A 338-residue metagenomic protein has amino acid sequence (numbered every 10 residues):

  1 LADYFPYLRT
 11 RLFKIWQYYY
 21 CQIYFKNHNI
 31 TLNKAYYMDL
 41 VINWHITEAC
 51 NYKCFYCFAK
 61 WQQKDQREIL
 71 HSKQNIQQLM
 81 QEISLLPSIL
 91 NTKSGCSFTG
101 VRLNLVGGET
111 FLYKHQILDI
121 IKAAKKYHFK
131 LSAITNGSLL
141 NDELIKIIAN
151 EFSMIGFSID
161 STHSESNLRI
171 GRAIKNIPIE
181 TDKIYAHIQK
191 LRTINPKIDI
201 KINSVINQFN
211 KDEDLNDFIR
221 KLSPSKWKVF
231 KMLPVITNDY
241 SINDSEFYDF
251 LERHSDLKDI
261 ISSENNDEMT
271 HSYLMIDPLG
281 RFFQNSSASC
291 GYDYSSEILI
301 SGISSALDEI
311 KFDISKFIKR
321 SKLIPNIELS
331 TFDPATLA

Functional and structural regions predicted by a protein language model:
L1-N43, Y52-Y56, R281-F282, D308-S330 (+1 more regions): Flexible, acidic/Gly-rich N-terminal and inter-domain linker regions that tether and position cofactor-handling modules
Y20, F25-S132, L140-K146: Conserved alpha-helical substructure of the radical SAM core
N43-H45, N104-V106, S132-N136, G156-D160 (+2 more regions): A cross-family glycoside hydrolase active-site/sugar-binding cleft signature
N51, D160-S164: Short connector loops/turns at beta-strand edges and beta->alpha or beta->beta junctions
Q66-Q74, H163-F283, S287-L307, F312-L337: Radical SAM enzyme [4Fe-4S]-AdoMet core and its adjacent flexible, acidic and glycine-rich loops/tails across
S84-P87, I147-E151, I219-L222: Acidic (Asp/Glu)-rich catalytic clusters
T99-V101, Y127-F129, E151-S153, P196-I198 (+1 more regions): Short, well-ordered coil/turn segments that N-cap beta-strands
N136-G137, N141, A288-C290: Short glycine/proline-centered loop/turn elements that form peptide/ligand docking sites
